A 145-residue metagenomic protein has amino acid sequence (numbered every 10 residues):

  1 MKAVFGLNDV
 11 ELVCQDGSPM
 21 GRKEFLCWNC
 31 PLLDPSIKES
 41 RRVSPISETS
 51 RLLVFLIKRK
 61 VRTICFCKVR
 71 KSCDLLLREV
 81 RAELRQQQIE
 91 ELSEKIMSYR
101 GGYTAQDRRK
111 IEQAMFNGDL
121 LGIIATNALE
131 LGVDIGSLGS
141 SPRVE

Functional and structural regions predicted by a protein language model:
M1-V4, L75-E83, K110-A114, S137-S140: Alpha-helical scaffold elements adjacent to nucleotide-binding pockets in ATP/GTP-utilizing enzyme cores
K2-C73: Conserved interdomain linker/interface between the two RecA-like ATPase lobes of SF2 helicase motors
V10, L121, G139: Conserved acidic residues
S50-V54, E112, E130: Short hydrophobic/charged patches on amphipathic alpha-helices used for structural packing and interfaces
L56-T63, L92-K95, D134-S140: Short, surface-exposed connector motifs at secondary-structure boundaries
R70-S93: Conserved helicase motor "Helicase C" RecA-like lobe of SF1/SF2 P-loop NTPases
M97-T126: Conserved helicase ATPase core of P-loop NTP-dependent helicases/translocases
I124, L129-E145: A short beta-strand element within the Helicase C-terminal
